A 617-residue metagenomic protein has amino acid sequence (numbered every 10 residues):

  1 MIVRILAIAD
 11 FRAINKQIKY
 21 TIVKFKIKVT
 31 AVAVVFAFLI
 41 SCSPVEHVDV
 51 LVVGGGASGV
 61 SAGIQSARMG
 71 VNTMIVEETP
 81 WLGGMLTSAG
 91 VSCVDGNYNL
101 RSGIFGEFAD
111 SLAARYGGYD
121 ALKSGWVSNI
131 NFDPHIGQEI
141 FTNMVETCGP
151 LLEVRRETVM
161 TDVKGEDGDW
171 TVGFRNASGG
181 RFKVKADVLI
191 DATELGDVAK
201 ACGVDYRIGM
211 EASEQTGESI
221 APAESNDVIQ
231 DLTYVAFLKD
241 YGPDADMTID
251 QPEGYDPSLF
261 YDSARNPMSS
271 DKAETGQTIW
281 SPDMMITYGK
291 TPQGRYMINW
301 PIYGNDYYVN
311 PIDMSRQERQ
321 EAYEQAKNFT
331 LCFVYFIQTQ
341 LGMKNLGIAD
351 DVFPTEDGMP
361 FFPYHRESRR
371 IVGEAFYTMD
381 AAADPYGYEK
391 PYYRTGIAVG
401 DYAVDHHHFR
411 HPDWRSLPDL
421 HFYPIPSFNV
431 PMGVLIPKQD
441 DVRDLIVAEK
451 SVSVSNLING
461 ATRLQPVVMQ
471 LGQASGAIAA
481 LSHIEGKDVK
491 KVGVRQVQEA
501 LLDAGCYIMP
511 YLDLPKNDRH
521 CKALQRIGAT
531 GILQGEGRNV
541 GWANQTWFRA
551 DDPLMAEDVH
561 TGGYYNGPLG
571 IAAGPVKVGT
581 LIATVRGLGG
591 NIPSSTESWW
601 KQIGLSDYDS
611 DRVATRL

Functional and structural regions predicted by a protein language model:
A31-L39: Bacterial N-terminal signal peptides
C42, R156-E157, A177-V188, A192-A500: Flavin (FAD/FMN)-binding glycine-rich loop and adjacent Rossmann-like elements that form
V45-G56: Beta1/beta-strand and adjacent pyrophosphate-binding region of the FAD-binding site in flavoprotein oxidoreductases
G59: N-terminal Rossmann-fold NAD(P) dinucleotide-binding loop
Q65, V71-N72, E77-D162, E166 (+2 more regions): Conserved N-terminal/central alpha/beta ligand/cofactor-binding core
K164-K183: Conserved beta-strand-loop-beta-strand element in the redox core of flavoprotein oxidoreductases
H483-N517, C521-L524: Non-catalytic terminal regions with compositionally biased, polar/charged low complexity
P510-L524, G528-G589, K601-L617: Extracytoplasmic Gram-positive cell-surface binding/anchoring modules and repeats
